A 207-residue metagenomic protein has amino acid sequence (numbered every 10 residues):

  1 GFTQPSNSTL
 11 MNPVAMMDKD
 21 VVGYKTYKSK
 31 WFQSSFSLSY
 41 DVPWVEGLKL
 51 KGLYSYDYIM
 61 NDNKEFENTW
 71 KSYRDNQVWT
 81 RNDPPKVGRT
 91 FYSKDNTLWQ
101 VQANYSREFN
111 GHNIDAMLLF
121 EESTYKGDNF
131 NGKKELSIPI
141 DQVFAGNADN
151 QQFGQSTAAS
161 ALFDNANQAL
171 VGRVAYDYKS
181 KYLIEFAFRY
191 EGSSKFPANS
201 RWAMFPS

Functional and structural regions predicted by a protein language model:
G1, V42-P43, N68, P206: Proline-rich low-complexity regions
G1-A15, E67-P85, K126-T157: Surface-exposed loop/turn segments flanking beta-strands in extracellular/periplasmic regions
P13-E65, V87-E108, D115, S123 (+3 more regions): Outer-membrane beta-barrel transmembrane strands
D95, S200-M204: Short acidic-hydrophobic sequence patches enriched in Asp/Glu that either
I140, V174-A175, A203-S207: Feature captures outer-membrane beta-barrel proteins of Gram-negative bacteria and organelles
R189-G192, M204: Active-site-proximal loop/short-helix segments that contain or immediately flank catalytic acid/base residue(s)
S194-N199: Solvent-exposed loop/turn segments connecting transmembrane beta-strands in outer-membrane beta-barrel proteins
